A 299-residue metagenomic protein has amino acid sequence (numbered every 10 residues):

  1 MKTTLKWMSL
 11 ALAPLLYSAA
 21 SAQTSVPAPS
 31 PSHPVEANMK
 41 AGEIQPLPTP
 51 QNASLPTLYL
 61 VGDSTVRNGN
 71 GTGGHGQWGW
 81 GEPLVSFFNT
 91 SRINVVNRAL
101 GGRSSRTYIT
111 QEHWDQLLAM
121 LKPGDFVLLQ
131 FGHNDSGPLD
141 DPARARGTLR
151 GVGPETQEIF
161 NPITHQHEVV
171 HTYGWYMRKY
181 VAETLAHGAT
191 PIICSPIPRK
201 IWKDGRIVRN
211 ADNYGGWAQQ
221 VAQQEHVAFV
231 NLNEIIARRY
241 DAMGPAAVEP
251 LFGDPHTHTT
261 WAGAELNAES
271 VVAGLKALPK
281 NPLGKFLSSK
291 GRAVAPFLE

Functional and structural regions predicted by a protein language model:
M1-S9: Bacterial N-terminal signal peptides that target proteins for export
M8-Y17: Bacterial N-terminal signal peptides
V26-A99, D115-V127, A143-P154: Serine-esterase "nucleophile elbow" of acetyl-processing enzymes
N70-G74, T107-I109, D204-R209: Short, solvent-exposed loop/turn segments at secondary-structure boundaries
S104-Q116: N-terminal post-signal-peptidase region of extra-cytosolic proteins
H113-W261, E265, E269-S288: Alpha-helical cap/lid subdomain in secreted, periplasmic, or secretory-pathway luminal O-acyl-processing enzymes
L287-E299: A short, charged, Gly/Pro-tolerant segment at domain boundaries
